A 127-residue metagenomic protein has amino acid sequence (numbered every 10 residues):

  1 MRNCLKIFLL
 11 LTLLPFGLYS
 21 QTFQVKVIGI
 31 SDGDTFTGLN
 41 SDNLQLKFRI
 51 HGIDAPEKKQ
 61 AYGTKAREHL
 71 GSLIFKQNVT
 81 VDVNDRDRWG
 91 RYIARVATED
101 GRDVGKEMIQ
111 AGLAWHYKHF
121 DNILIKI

Functional and structural regions predicted by a protein language model:
R2-L9, L13-I127: Small beta-barrel nucleic-acid-binding modules, primarily SNase/OB-fold domains and secondarily Tudor-like barrels
